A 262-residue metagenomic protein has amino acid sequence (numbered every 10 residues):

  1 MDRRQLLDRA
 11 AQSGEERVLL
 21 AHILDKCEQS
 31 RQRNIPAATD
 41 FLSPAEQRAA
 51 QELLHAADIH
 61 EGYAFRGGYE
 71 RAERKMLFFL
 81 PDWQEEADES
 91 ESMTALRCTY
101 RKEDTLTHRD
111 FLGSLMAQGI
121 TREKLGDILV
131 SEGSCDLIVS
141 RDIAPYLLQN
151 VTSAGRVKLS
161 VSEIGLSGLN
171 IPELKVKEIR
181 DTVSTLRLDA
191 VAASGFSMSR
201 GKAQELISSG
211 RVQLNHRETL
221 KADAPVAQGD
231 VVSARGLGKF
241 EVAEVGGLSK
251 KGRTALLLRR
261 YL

Functional and structural regions predicted by a protein language model:
M1-D189, G195, E218, P225 (+1 more regions): Ferredoxin-like alpha/beta domains used as RNA- or RNAP-binding modules
T185-G236: Basic (Lys/Arg-enriched) interaction patch that binds polyanionic ligands
